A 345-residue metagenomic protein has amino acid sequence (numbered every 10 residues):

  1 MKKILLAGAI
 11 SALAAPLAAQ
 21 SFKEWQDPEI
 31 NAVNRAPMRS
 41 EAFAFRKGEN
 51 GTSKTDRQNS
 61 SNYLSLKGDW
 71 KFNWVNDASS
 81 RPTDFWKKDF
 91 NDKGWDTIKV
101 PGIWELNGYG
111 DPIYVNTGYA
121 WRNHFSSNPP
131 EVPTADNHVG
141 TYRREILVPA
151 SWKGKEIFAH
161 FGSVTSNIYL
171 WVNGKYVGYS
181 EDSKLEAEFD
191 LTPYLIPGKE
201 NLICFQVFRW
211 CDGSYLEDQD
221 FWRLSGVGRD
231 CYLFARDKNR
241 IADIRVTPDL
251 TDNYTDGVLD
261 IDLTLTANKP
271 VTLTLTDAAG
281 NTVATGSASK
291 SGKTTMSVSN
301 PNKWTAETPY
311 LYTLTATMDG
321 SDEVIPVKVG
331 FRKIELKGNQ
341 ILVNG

Functional and structural regions predicted by a protein language model:
M1-F22: Bacterial Sec-dependent N-terminal signal peptides
K23-N34, T52, D56, K71-V75 (+5 more regions): Accessory beta-strand-rich segments of carbohydrate-active enzymes
W152-K155, L195-E200, S297-L311: Short glycine/proline/serine/threonine-rich loop/turn segments at secondary-structure transition edges
L170-V172, D256-A288, T294: Beta-strand-rich binding/interaction modules
W171-V177, A278, D319, N344-G345: Short strand-turn-strand beta-turns centered on an Asx-Gly dipeptide
L202-F205, T308-D319: Short, aromatic- and glycine-rich surface loops/edge beta-strands on solvent-exposed regions
K238-A267: Surface beta-strand/loop "capping" patches
R245, T315-N344: N-terminal carbohydrate-binding accessory modules
